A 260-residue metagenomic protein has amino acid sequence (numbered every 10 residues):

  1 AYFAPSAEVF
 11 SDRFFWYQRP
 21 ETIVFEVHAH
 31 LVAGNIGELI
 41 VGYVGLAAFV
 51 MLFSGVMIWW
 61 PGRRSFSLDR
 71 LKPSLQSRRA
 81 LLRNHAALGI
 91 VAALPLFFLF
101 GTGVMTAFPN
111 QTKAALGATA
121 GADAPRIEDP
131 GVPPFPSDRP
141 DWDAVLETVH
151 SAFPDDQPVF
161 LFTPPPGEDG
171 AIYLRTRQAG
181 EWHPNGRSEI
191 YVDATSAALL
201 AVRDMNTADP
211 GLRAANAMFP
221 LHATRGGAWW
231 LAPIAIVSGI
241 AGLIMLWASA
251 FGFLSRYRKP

Functional and structural regions predicted by a protein language model:
A1-P260: Conserved histidines in hydrophobic membrane contexts and catalytic metal-binding motifs
